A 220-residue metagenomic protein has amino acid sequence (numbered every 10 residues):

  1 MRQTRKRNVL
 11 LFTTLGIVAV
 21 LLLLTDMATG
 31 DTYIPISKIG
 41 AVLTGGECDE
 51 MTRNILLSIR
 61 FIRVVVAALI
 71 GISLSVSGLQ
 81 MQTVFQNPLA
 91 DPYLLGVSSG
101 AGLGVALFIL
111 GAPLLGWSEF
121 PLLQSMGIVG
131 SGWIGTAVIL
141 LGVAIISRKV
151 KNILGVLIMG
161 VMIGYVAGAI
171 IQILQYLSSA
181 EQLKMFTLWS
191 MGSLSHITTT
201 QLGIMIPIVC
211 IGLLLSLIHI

Functional and structural regions predicted by a protein language model:
M1-I218: Alpha-helical transmembrane segments in inner-membrane proteins
